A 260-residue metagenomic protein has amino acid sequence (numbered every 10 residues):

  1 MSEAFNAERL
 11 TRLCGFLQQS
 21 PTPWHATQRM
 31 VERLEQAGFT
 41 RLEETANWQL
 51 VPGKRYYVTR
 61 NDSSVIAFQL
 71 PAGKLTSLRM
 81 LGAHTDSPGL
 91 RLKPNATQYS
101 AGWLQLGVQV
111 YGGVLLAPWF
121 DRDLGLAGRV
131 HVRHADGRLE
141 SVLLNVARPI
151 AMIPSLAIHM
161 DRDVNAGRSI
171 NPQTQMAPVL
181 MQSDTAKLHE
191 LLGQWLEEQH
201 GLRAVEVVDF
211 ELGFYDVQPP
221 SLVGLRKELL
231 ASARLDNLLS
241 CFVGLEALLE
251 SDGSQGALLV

Functional and structural regions predicted by a protein language model:
M1-V260: N-terminal hydrophobic/helix-forming segments and targeting peptides
